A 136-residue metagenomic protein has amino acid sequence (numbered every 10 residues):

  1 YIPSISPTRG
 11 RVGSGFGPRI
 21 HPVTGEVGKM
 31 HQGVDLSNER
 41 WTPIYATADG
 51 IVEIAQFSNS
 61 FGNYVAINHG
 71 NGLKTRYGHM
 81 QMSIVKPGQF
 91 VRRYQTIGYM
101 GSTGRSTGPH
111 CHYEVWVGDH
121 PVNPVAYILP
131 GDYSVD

Functional and structural regions predicted by a protein language model:
S4-D136: Catalytic cores of peptidoglycan-degrading enzymes
